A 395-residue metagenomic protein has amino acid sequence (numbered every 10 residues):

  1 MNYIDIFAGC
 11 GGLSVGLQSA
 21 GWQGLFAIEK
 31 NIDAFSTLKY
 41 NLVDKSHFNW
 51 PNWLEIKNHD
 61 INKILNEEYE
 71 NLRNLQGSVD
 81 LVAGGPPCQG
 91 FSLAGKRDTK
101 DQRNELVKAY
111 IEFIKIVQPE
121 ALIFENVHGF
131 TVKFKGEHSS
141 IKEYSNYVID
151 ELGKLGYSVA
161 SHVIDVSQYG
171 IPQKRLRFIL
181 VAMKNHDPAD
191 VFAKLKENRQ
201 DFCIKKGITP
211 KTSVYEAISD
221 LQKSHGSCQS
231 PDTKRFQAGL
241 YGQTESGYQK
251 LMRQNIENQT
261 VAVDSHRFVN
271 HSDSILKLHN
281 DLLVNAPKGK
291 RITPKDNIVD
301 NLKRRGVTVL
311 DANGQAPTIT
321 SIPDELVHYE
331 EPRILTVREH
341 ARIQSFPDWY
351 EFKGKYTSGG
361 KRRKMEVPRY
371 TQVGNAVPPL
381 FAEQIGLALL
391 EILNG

Functional and structural regions predicted by a protein language model:
N2-A121, H128-N146: Core alpha/beta nucleotide-donor-binding catalytic domains of modification enzymes
G11, I32, K108, K142-N146 (+6 more regions): A structural signal for well-ordered alpha-helical segments within the folded catalytic domains of diverse enzymes
G11, P87-Q89, H128-G129, S167-G170 (+3 more regions): Short, solvent-exposed loop/turn segments at secondary-structure junctions
G16, T37, Y147-K154, A217 (+3 more regions): Amphipathic alpha-helical segments that form well-ordered structural scaffolds and often line/cohere around active
L42, P86, T131-F134, L152-G156 (+4 more regions): A generic secondary-structure signal for well-formed alpha-helical elements
E68-Q76, A94-D296: Class I S-adenosyl-L-methionine
V82, L180, G374: Short, conserved catalytic/metal-binding motifs centered on acidic residues
A238-G395: C-terminal target-recognition/interaction regions appended to catalytic cores
